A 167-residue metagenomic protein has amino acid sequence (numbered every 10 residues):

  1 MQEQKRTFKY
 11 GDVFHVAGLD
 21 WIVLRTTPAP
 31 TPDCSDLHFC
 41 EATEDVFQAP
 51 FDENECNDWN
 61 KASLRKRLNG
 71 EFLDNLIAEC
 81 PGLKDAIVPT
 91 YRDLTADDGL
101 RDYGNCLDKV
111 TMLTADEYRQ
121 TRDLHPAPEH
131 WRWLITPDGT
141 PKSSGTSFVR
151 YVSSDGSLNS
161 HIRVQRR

Functional and structural regions predicted by a protein language model:
M1-R167: Collagenous Gly-X-Y triple-helix signature in extracellular proteins
